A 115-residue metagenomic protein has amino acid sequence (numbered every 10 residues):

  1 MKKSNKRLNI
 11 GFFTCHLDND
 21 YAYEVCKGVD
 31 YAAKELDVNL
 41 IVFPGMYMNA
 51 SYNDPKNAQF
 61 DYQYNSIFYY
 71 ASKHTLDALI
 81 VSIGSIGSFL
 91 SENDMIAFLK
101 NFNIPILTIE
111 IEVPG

Functional and structural regions predicted by a protein language model:
M1-G115: Alpha-helical recognition/docking segments in bacterial nutrient-uptake and carbohydrate-utilization systems
